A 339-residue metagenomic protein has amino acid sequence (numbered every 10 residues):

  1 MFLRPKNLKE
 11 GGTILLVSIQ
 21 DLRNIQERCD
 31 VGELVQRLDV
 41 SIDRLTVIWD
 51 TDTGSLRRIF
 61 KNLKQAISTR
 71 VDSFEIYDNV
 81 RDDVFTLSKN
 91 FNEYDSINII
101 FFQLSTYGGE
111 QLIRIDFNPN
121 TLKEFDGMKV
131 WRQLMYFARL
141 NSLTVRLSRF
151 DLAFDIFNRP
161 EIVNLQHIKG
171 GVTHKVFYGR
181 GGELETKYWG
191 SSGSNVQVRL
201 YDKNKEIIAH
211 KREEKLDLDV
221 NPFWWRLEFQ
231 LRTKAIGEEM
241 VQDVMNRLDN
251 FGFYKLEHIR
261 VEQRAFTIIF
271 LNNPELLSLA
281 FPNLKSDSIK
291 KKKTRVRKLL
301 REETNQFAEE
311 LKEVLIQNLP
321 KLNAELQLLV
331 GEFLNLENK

Functional and structural regions predicted by a protein language model:
F2-L284, E302-K339: Structured, helix-rich domain cores that form ligand/interaction pockets
D287-K298: Helix-turn-helix DNA-binding segment
